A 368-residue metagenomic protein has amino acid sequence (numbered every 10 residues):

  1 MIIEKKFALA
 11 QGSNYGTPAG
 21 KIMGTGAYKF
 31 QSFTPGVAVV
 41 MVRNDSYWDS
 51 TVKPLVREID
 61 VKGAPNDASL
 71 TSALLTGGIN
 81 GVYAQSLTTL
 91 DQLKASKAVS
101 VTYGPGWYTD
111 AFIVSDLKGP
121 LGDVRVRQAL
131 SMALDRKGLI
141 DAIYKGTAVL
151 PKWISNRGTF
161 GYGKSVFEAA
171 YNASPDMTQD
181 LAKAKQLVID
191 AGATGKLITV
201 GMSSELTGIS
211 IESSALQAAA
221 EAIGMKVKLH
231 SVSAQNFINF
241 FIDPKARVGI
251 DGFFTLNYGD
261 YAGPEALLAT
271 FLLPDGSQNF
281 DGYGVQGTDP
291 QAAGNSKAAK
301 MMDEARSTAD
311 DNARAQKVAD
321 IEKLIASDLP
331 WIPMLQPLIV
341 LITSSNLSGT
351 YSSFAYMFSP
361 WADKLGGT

Functional and structural regions predicted by a protein language model:
M1-T25, Y47-R57, D91-G104, I113-V124 (+5 more regions): Short, solvent-exposed loop/beta-turn-alpha elements that line the ligand-binding surface or hinge of extracytoplasmic
K21-S50, Q179-K185, M202-Q217: Bilobed "Venus flytrap"/periplasmic-binding protein-like clamshell domains and structurally analogous long
G26-A27, V56-E58, T76, W107-W153 (+3 more regions): Alpha-helical secondary-structure segments
P35, K185-D260, L267-P274, Q336-I339: Ligand/substrate-recognition segments at binding pockets and active sites
S46-Q92, K226: Ligand-site clamp/hinge motif
D67-A73, S86-V99, F112-D116, P120 (+4 more regions): Pocket-flanking alpha-helical
S69, A73, G77-G78, Q85-T88 (+15 more regions): Extracytoplasmic/secreted proteins, especially bacterial periplasmic and envelope-associated proteins
V149-D190, T207-I211: Structural transition elements
